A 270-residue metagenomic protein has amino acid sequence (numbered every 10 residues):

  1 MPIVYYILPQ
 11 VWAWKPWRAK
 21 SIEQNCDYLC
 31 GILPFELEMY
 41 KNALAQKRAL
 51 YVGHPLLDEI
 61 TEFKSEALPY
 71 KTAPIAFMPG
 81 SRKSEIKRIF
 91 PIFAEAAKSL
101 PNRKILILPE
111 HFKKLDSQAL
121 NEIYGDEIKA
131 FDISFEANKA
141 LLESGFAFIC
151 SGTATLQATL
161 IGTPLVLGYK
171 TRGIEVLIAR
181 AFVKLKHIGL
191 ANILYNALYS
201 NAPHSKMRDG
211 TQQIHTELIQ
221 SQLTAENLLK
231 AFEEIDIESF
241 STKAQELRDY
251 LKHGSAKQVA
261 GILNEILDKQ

Functional and structural regions predicted by a protein language model:
M1-Q270: Nucleotide-activated sugar donor-binding and catalytic core shared by glycosyltransferases and related lipid-linked
